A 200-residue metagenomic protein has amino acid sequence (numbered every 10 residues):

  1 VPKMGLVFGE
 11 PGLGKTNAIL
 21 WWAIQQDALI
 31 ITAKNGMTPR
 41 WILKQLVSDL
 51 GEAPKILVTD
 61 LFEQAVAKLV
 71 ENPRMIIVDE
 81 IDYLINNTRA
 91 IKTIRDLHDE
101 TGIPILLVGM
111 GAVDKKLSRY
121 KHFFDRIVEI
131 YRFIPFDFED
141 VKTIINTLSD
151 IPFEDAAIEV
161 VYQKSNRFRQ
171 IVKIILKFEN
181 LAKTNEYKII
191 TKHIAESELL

Functional and structural regions predicted by a protein language model:
V1-P2, L69: Phosphate-binding P-loop
G5-A28: P-loop NTPase Walker A phosphate-binding motif
G12-L20, H122, E139-L200: C-terminal alpha-helical "lid" subdomain
D27-I30, P39-I56: Conserved NTP-binding/hydrolysis module of P-loop NTPases
K55-P73: Conserved alpha-helical scaffold flanking the Walker A/P-loop in AAA+ ATPase domains
K68-A90, G109: Conserved P-loop NTPase "ATPase switch" module shared by AAA+ and STAND
R95-I105, M110: Substrate-engagement module of ASCE P-loop NTPases
V113-V128: Short regulatory helix/loop adjacent to the ATP-binding pocket of P-loop NTPases
